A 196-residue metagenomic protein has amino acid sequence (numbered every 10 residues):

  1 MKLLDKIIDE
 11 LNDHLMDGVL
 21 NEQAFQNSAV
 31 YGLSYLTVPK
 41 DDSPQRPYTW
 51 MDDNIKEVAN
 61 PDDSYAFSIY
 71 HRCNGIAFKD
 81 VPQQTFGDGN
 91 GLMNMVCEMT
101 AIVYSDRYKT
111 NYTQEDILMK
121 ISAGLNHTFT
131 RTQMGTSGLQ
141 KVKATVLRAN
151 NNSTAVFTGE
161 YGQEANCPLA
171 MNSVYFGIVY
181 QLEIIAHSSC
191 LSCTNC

Functional and structural regions predicted by a protein language model:
M1-A29, F86-L92, G138-C196: Short, charged interaction patches at domain edges and termini
M1-F86: Small/polar-rich, solvent-exposed N-terminal microdomains that initiate assembly or binding
S28, S34, S43, S64 (+7 more regions): Generic serine detector
Y31, Y35, Y48, Y65-Y70 (+6 more regions): Sequence-level detector for tyrosine residue identity
V38-D41, Q45, H127, R131 (+1 more regions): Low-complexity, serine/threonine/proline-enriched polar segments
S64-K79, N90, N94, E98-I102 (+1 more regions): Ordered hydrophobic segments in well-structured contexts
V81, K109-N111, C190-T194: Short acidic, gly/pro-rich beta-turn/loop elements at beta-sheet edges and active-site/ligand-binding grooves
F86-V96, T100-G135: Extracellular/virion structural assembly segments
